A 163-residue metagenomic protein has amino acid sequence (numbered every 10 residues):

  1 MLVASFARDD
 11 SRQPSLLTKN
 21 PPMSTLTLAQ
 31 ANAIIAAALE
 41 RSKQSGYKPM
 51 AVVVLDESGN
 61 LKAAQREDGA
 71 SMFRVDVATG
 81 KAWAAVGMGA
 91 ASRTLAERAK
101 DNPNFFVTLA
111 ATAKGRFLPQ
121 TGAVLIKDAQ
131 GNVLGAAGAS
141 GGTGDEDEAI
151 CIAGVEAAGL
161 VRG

Functional and structural regions predicted by a protein language model:
A4-S5, S15, S71, G142: A subset of signal/propeptide-processing and intrinsically disordered low-complexity segments in secreted/extracellular
S5, D9-P22: Short, Lys/Arg-enriched N-terminal segments with co-localized hydrophobic residues within the first ~10-30 amino acids
N20-G163: Flexible, solvent-exposed loop/hinge segments and secondary-structure transition points
